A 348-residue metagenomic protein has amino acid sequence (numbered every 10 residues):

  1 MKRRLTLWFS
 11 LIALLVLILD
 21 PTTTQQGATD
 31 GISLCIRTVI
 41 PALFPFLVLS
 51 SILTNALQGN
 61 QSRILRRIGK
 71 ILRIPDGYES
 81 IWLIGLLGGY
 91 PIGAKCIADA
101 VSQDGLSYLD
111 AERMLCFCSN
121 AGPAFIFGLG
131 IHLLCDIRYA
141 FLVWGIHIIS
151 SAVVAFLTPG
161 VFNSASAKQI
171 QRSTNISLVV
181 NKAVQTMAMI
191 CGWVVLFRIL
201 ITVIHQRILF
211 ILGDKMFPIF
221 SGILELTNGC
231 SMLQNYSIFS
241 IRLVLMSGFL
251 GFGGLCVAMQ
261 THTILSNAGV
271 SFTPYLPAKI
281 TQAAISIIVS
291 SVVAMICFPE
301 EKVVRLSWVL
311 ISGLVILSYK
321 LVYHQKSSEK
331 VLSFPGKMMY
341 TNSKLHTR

Functional and structural regions predicted by a protein language model:
M1-W8: N-terminal membrane topogenic signal
W8-T23, A28-I40, F44-V48, I52 (+4 more regions): Selected transmembrane alpha-helices and immediately adjacent juxtamembrane segments of polytopic inner-membrane
I18-T29, T54-Q61, G128-G130, L200-L212 (+4 more regions): Transmembrane helix-loop junctions in multi-pass membrane proteins
I36-A42, R67-Y78, I211-I219, S237-I241: Membrane-interfacial loop-to-helix junctions in multi-pass transporters
F46, A98, E112-Q171, R198 (+2 more regions): Alpha-helical transmembrane segments of multi-pass small-molecule/ion transporters
N60-Q61, V180-L250: Transmembrane helical segments that form the transport core of multi-pass membrane transport proteins
K70-L134, F220-N235, L243-N267, L276-I280: Alpha-helical membrane segments and immediately flanking helix-loop junctions that form or couple to the substrate/ion
S80, N181, Q185, M189 (+1 more regions): Alpha-helical transmembrane segments of multi-pass membrane proteins
